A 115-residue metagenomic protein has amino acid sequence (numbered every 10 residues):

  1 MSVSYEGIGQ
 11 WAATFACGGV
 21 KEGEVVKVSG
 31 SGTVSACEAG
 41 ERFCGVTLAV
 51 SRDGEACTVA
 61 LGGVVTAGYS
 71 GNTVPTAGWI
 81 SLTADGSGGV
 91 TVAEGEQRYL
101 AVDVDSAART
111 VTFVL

Functional and structural regions predicted by a protein language model:
M1-L115: Surface-exposed, low-hydrophobicity beta-strand/loop segments enriched in small/polar/acidic residues
